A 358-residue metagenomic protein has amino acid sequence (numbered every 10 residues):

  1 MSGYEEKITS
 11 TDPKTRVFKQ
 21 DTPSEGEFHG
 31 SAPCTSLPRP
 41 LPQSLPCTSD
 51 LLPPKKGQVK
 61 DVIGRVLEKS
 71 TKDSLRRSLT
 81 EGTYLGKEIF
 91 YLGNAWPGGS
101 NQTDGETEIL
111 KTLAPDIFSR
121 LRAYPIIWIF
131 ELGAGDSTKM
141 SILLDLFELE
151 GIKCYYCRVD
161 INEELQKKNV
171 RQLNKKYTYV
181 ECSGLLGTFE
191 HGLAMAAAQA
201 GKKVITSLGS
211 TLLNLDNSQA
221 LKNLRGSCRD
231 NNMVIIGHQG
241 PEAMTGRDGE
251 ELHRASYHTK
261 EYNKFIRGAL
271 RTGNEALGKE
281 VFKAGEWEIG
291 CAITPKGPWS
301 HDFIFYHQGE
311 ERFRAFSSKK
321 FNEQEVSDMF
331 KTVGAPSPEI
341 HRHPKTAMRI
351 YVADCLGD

Functional and structural regions predicted by a protein language model:
S2-F130, S137-L185, A197-K202, A347: Rossmann-like AdoMet
L185-G192: Conserved SAM/SAH-binding loop
E190, Q239-T245, I293: Short "lid" loop at the C-terminus of a central beta-strand within the Rossmann-like core of SAM-dependent
T206-S207: A conserved beta-strand element that flanks and buttresses the S-adenosyl-L-methionine
L213-R229: A short, conserved alpha-helix within the catalytic core of class I
C228-A243: Conserved beta-strand signature within the Rossmann-like core of class I S-adenosyl-L-methionine
D248-P336: Substrate-binding/catalytic lobe of Class I Rossmann-like enzymes that use SAM or dcSAM, i.e., the mid-to-C-terminal
T346-D358: Core SAM-dependent methyltransferase catalytic element
